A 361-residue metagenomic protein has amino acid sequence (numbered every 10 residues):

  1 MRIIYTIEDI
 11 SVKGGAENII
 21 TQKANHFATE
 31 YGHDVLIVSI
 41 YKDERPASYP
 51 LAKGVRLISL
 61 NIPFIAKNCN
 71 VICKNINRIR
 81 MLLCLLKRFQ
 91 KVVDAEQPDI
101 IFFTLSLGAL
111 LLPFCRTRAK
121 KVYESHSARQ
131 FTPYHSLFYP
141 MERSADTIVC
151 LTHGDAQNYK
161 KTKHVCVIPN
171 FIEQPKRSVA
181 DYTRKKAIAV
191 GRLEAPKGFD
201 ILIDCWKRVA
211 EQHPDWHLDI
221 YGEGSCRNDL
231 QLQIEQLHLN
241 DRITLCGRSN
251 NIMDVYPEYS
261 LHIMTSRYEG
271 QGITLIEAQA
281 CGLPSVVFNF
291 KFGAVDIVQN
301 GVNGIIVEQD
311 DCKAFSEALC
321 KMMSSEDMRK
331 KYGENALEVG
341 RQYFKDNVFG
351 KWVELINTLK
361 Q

Functional and structural regions predicted by a protein language model:
Y5-K13, H26-I79: N-terminal strand-loop element at the rim of the active site of nucleotide-sugar-dependent glycosyltransferases
G14-Q22, K185, R192-R208, S225-Q231 (+1 more regions): A conserved mid-protein helix/loop that constitutes part of the nucleotide-sugar donor-binding site
L85, F103-A109: Short His-centered aromatic/hydrophobic patch
H126, Q130, R143-R177: Donor nucleotide-sugar binding/catalytic pocket of nucleotide-sugar-dependent glycosyltransferases
R248, R267: Aromatic "clamp/platform" in nucleotide-sugar-dependent glycosyltransferases that forms part of the donor/acceptor
P284-F288: Short hydrophobic beta-strand element within catalytic cores of glycosyltransferases and related nucleotide-activated
N289, Q299-G301, I305-C312, K321-E326: Conserved acidic donor-binding segment of nucleotide-sugar-dependent glycosyltransferases
A314, K321, M328-Q342, K351-E354: A short, well-ordered alpha-helix in the C-terminal region of glycosyltransferases
